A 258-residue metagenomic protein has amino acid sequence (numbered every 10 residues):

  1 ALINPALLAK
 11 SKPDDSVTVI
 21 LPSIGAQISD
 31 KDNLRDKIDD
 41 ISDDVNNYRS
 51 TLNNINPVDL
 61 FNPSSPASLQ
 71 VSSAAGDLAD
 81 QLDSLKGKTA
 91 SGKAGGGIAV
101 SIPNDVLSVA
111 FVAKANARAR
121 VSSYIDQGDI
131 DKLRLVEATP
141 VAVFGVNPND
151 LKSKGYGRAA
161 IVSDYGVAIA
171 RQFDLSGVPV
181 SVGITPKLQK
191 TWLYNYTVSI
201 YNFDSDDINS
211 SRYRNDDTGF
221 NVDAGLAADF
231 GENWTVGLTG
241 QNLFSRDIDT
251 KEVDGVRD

Functional and structural regions predicted by a protein language model:
A1-D258: Subset of outer-membrane beta-barrel
